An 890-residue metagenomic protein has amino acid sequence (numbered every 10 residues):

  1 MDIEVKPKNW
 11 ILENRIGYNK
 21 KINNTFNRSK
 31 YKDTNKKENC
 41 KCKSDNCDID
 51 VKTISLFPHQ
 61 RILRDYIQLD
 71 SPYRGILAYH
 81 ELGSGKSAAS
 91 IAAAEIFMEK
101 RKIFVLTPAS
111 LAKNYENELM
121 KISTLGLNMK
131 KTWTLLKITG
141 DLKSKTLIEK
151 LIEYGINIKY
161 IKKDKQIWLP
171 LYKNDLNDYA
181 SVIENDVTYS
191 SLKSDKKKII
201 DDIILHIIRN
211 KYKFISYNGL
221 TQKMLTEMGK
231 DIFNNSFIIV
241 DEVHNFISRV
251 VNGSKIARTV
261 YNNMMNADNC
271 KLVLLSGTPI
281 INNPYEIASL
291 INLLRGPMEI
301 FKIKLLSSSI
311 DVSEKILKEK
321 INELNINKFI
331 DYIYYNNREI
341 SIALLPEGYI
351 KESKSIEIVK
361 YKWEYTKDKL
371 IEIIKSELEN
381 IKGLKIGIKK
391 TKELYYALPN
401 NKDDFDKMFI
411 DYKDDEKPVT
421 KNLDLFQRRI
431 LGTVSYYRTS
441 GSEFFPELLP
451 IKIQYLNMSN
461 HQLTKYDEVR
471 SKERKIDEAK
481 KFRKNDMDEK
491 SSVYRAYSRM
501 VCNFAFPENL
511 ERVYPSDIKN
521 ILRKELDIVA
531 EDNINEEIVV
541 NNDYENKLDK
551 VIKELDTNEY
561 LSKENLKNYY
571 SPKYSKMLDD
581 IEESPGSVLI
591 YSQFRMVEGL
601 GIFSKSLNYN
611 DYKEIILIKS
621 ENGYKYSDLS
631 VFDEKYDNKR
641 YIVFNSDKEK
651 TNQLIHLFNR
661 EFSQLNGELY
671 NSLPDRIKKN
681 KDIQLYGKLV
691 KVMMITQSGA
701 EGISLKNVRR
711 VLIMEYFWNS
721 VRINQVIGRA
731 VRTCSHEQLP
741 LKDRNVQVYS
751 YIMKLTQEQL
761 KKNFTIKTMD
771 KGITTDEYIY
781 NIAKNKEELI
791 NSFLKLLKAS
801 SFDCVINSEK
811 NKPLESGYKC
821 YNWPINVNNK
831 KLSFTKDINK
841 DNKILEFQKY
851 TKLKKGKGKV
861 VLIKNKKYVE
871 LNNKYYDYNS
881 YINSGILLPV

Functional and structural regions predicted by a protein language model:
M1-S704, D743-E846: Helicase motor interdomain insertion/brace
V711: Short conserved active-site loop signatures built around small residues
M714-Y716: Short beta->alpha connector loops at strand-helix junctions that form conserved, small/polar/Pro-enriched
N719-L739: Conserved SF2 helicase motif VI
K812-V890: The feature captures the C-terminal accessory region of ATP-dependent helicases and related nucleic-acid translocases
